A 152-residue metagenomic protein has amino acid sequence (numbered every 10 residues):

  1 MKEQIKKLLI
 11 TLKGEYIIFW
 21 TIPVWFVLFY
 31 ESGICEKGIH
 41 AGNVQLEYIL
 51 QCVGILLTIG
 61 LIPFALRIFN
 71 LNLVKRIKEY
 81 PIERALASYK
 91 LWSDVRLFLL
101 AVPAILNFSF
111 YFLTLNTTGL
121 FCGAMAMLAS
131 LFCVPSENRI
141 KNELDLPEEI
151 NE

Functional and structural regions predicted by a protein language model:
M1-K7: Short, Lys/Arg-rich, polar N-terminal cytosolic tail immediately upstream of the first transmembrane signal-anchor
L9-Y30: Alpha-helical transmembrane segments of integral membrane proteins, especially early/N-terminal helices
I34-V44: Membrane-interface helix termini and inter-helical loops of multi-pass transporters
Q45-L61: Alpha-helical transmembrane segments
P63-A85: Membrane-helix interface/capping segments
I77-L99: Short membrane-interface loop/juxtamembrane segments of multi-pass integral membrane proteins
L99-C122: Alpha-helical transmembrane segments and their membrane-interface junctions in multi-pass membrane proteins
G123-E152: Alpha-helical transmembrane segments and their immediate juxtamembrane interface regions
